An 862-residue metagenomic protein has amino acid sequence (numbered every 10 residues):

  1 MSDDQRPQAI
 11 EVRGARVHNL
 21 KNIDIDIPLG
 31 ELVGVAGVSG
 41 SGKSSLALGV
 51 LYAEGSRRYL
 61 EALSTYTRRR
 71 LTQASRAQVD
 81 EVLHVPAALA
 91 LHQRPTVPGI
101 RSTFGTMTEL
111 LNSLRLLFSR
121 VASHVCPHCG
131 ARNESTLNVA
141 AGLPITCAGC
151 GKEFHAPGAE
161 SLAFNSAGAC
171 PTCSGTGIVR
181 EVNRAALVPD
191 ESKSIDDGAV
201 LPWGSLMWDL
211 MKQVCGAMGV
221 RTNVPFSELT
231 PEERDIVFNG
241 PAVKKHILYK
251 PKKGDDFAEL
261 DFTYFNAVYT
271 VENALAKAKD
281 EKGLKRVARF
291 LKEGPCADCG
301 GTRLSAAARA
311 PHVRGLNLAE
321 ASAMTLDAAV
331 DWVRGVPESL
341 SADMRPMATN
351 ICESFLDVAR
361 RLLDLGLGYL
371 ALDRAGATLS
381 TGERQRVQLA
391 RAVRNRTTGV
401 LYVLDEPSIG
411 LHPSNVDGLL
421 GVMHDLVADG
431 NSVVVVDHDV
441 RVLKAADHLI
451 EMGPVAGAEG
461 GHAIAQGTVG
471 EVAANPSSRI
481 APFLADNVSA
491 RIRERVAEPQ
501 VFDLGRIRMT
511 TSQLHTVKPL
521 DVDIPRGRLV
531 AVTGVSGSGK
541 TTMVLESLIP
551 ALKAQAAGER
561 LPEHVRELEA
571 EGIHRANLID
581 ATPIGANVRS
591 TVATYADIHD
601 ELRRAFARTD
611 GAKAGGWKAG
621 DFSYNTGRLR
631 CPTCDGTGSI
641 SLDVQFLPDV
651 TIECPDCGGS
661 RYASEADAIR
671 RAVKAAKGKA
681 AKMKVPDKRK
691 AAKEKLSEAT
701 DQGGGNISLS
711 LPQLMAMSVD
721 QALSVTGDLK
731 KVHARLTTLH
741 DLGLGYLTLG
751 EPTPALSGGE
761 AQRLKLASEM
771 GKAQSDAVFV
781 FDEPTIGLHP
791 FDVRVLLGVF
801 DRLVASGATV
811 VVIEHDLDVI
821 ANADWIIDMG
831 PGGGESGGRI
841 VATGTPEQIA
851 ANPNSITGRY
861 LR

Functional and structural regions predicted by a protein language model:
M1-R862: Conserved phosphate-binding elements of NTP-dependent enzyme cores
